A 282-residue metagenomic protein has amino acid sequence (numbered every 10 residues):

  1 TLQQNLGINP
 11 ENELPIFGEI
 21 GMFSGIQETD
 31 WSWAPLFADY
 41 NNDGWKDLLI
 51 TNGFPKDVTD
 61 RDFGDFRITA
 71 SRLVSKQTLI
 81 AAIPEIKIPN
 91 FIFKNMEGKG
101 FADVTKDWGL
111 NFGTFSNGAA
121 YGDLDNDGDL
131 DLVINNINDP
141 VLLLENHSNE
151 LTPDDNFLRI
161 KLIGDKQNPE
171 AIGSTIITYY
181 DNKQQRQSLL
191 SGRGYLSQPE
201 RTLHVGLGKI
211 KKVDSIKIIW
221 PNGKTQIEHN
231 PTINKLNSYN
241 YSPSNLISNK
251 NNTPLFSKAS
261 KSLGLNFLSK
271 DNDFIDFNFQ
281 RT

Functional and structural regions predicted by a protein language model:
T1-G7, P89-N95: Beta-propeller blade signature
Q4-N5, W33-N42, N117-L124, T282: Beta-propeller blade termini
N5, L49-G53, V133-N135: Residue-level marker for isolated small/hydroxyl-bearing positions within beta-strands of beta-sheet-rich domains
L6-L14, E97-G98, H147-T152: Short loop/turn segments immediately following beta-strands, especially the blade-tip and inter-blade linker loops
N9-G25, K99-G109: Blade-edge beta-strand/turn elements of extracellular beta-propeller and related beta-sheet repeat scaffolds
N41, N52-F54, F93, N136: Exposed, low-structure sequence patches enriched in small/polar residues
F54-E85: Short, conserved, GDST-rich strand-edge loop motifs in beta-rich repeat architectures
E85-F91, K99-S116, A120-T282: Gly/Ser/Thr/Pro-enriched helix-cap/hinge segments flanking short amphipathic alpha-helices
